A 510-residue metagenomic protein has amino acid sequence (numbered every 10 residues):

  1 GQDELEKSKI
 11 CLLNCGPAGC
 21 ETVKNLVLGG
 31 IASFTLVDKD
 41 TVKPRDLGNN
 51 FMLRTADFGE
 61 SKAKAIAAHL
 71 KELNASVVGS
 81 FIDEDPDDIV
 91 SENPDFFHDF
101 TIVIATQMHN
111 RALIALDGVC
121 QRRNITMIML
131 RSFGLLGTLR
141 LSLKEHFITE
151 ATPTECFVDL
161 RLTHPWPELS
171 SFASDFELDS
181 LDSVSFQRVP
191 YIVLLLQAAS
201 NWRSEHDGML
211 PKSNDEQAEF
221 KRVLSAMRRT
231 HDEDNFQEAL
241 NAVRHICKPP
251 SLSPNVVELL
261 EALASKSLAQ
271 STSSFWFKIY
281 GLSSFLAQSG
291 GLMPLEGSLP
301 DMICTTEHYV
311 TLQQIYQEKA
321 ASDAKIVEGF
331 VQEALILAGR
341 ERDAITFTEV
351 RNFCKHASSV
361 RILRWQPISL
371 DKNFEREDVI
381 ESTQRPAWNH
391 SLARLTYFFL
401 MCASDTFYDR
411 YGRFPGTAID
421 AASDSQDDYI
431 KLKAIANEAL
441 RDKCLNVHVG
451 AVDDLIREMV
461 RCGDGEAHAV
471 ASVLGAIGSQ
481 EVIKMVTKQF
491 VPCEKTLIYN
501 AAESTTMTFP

Functional and structural regions predicted by a protein language model:
G1-P510: Adenine nucleotide-associated cytosolic modules
